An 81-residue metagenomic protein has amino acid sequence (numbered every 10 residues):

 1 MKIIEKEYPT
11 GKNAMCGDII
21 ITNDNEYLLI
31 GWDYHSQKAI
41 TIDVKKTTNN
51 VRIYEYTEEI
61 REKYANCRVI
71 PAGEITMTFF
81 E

Functional and structural regions predicted by a protein language model:
M1-I3, I20, F79-E81: Gram-positive cell-envelope targeting signals
M1-M15: Mixed-charge, Lys/Arg-rich low-complexity intrinsically disordered regions
Y8, T22, D33: Acidic surface patches and DE-rich sequence motifs
K12-D24: Short coil-to-beta transition motif at edge beta-strands of beta-rich domains
T22-N25, K46-N49: Glycine-centered tight beta-turn/hairpin loop motif at sheet-sheet or coil-to-beta transitions
E26-H35: Short beta-strand-centered aromatic/proline hotspots
Q37-V44: Short, solvent-exposed secondary-structure boundary/capping segments
T47-E81: Intrinsically disordered, low-complexity, charged/polar segments
